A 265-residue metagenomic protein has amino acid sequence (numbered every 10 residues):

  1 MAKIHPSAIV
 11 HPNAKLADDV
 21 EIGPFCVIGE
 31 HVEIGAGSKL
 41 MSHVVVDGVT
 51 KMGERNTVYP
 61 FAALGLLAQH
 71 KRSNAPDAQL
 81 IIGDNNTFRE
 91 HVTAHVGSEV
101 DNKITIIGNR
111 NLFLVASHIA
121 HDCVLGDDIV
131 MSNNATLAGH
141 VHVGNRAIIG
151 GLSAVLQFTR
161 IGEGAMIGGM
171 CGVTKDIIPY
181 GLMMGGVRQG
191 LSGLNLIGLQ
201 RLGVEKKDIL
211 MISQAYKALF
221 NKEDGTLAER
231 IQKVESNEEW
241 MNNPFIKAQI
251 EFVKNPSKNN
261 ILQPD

Functional and structural regions predicted by a protein language model:
M1-S7, P12-N13, D18-D19, R55 (+5 more regions): Terminal amphipathic alpha-helical/low-complexity segments used for targeting or macromolecular assembly
K3-Q189: Structural signal for interior beta-strand "rungs" in well-ordered beta-sheet cores of soluble enzyme domains
